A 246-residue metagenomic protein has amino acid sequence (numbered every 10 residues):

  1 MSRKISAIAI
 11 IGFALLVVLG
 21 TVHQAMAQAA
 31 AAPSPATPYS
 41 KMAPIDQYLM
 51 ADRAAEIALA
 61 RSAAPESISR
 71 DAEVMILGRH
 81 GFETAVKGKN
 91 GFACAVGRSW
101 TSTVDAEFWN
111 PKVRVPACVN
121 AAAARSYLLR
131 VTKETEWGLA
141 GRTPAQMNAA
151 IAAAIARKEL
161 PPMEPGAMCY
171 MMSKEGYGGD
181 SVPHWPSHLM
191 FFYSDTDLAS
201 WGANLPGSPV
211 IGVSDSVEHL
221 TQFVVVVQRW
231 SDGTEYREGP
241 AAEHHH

Functional and structural regions predicted by a protein language model:
M1-G12: Bacterial N-terminal signal peptides that target proteins for export
I10-T21: Bacterial N-terminal signal peptides
V22-H23, H245: Intrinsically disordered, low-complexity cationic segments
A25-A31: Boundary at the C-terminal end of the N-terminal hydrophobic targeting segment
A31-H246: Primary mode marks residue(s) on the alpha4-beta5-alpha5 output face of response regulator receiver
